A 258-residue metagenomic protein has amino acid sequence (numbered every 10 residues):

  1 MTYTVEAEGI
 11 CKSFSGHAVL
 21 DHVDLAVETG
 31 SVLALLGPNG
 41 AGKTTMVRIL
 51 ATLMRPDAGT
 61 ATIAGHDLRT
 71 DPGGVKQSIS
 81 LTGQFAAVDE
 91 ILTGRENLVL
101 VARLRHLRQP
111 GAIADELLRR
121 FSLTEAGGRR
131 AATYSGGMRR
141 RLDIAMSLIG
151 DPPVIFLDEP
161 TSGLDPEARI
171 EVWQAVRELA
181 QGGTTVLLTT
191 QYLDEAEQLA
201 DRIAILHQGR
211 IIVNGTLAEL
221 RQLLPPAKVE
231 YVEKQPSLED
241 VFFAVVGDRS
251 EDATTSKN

Functional and structural regions predicted by a protein language model:
G59-T70, G74-V75: Conserved ABC transporter NBD signature motif
S80, V99, R103-A126: Conserved ABC ATPase "signature" region
I155-E159: Catalytic Walker B motif of ABC-type/P-loop ATPase nucleotide-binding domains
N214-G215: ABC ATPase "signature
